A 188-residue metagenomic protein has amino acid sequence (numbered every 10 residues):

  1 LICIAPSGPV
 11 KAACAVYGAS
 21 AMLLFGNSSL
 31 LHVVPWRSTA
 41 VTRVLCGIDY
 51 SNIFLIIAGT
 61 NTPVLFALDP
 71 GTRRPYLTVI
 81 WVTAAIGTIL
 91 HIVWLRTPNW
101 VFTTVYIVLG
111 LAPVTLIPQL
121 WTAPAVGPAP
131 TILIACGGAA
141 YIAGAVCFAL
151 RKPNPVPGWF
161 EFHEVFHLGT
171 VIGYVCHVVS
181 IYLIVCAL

Functional and structural regions predicted by a protein language model:
L1-L188: Multi-pass alpha-helical transmembrane bundles in non-GPCR membrane proteins that perform intramembrane catalysis
